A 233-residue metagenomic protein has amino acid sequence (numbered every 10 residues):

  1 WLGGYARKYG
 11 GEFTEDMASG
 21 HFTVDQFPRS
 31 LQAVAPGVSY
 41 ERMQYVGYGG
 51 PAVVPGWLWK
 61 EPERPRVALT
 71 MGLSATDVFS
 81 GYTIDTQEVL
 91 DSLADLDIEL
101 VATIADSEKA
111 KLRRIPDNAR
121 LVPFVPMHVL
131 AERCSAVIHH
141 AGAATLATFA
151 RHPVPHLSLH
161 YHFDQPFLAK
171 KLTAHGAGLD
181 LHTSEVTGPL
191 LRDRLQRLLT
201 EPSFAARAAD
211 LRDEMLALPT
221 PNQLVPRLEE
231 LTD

Functional and structural regions predicted by a protein language model:
W1-Y45: Active-site-proximal region of nucleotide-activated glycan assembly enzymes, centered on histidine/acidic-rich loops
A18, L31-S39, E108-N118, T148-F149: Short loop/helix-cap segments at secondary-structure boundaries that form the rim of catalytic
R29, G72-A75, A143-A144: Short glycine-rich anion-binding loops that position phosphate/pyrophosphate groups of nucleotides and phosphorylated
M43-A136: Donor-nucleotide binding loops and adjacent catalytic segments primarily of GT-B fold Leloir glycosyltransferases
D117-D233: Nucleotide-activated sugar donor-binding and catalytic core shared by glycosyltransferases and related lipid-linked
